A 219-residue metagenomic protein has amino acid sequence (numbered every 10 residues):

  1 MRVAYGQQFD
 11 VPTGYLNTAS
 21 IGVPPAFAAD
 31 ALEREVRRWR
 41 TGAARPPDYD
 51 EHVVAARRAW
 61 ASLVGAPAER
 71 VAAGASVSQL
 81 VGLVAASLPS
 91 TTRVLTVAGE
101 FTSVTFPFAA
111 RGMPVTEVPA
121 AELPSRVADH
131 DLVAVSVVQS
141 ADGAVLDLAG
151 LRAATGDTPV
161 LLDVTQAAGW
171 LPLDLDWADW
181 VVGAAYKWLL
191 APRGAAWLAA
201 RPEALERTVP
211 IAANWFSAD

Functional and structural regions predicted by a protein language model:
M1-D219: Pyridoxal 5′-phosphate
